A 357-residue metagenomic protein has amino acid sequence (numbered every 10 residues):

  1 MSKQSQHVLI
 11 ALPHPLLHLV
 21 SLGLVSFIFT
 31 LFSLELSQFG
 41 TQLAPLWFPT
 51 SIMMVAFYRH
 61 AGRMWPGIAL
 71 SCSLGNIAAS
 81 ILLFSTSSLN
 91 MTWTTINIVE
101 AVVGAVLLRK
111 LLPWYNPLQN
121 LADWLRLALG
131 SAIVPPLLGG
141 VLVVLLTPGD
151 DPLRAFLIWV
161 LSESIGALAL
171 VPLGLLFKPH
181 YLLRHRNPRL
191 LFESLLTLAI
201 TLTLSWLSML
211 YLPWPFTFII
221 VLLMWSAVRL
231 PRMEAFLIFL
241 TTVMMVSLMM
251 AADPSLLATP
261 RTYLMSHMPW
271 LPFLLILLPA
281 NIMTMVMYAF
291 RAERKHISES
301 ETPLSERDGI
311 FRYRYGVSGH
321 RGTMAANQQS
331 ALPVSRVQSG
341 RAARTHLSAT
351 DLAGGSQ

Functional and structural regions predicted by a protein language model:
S2-P45, S51-D150, V171-F236, T259-E293: Short helix-perturbing small/polar motifs within transmembrane alpha-helices
L153-G166, M265-L271: Short aromatic-rich membrane-water interface segments that cap or initiate transmembrane helices in multi-pass membrane
A167, S247-M250: Hydrophobic transmembrane alpha-helices of multi-pass small-molecule transporters
S298-G322, P333: PAS/LOV and related PAS-like sensory modules
G322-Q328: Conserved hydrophobic beta-strand signature of PAS-family and PAS-like sensory domains
A331-A343: PAS/PAS-like sensory domain cap-loop motif
R341-G355: PAS-family sensory/regulatory domains
